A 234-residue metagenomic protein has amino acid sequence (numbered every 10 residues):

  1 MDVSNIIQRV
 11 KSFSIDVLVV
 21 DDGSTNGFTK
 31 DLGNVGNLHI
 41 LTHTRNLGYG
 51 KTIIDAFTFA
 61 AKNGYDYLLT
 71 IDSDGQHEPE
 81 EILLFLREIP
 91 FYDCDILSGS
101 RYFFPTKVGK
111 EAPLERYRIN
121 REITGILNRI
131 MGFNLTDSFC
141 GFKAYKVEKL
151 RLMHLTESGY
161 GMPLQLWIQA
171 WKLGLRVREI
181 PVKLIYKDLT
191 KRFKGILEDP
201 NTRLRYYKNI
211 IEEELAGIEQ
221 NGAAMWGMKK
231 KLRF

Functional and structural regions predicted by a protein language model:
M1-N5, G23, N46: Active-site beta-to-alpha loop of glycosyltransferases that engages the nucleotide-sugar donor
N5, R9, L155-F234: Hydrophobic helical membrane-anchoring modules
Q8-V19, L38: Short loop->beta transition adjacent to catalytic acidic/histidine clusters or analogous donor-positioning motifs
D16, Y67, R176: Residues at the starts of beta-strands that form the adenosine-phosphate
D21-T29, G75: A conserved acidic beta->alpha catalytic loop
H43-R45, Y49-K62, Y67, P79-Y160 (+1 more regions): Acceptor/aglycone-binding surface of glycosyltransferases and processive sugar-polymer synthases
A56, D74, K146, A170 (+1 more regions): Residue-level signature of catalytic and energy-coupling elements of molecular machines, predominantly ATP/GTP-dependent
